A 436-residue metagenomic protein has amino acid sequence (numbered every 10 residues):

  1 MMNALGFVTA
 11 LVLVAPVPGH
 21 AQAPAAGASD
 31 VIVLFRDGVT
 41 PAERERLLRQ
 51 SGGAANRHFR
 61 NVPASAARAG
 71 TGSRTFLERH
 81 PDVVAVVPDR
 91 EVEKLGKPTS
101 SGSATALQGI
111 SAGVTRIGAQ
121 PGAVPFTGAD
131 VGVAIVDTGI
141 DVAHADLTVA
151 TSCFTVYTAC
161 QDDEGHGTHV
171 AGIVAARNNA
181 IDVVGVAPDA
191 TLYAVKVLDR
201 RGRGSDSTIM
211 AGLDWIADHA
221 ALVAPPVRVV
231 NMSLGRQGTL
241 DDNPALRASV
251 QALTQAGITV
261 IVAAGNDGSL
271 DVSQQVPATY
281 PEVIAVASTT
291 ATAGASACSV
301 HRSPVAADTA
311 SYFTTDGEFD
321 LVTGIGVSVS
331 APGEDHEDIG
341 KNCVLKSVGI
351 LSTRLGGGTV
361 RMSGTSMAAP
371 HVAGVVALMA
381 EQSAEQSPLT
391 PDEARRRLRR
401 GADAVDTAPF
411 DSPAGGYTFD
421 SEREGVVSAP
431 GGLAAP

Functional and structural regions predicted by a protein language model:
N3-P16: Bacterial N-terminal signal peptides
A21-P98: Inhibitory N-terminal propeptides of secreted protease zymogens
V31-V33, A66, A85-V87, G132-V136 (+8 more regions): Structural recognition of the beta-strand scaffold that forms the well-ordered cores of secreted hydrolase catalytic
Q50-S51, A55-N56, E78-G132, A145-D146 (+3 more regions): Protease zymogen maturation seam
N56-H58, D146, A187, A194 (+6 more regions): C-terminal subdomain of the subtilisin-like protease fold in secreted/lumenal serine endopeptidases
S103-T191, T208-A211, W215-V229, S233 (+4 more regions): Active-site core segment of subtilase-fold serine proteases
D137, I258, A278-A377: Extracellular S/T/G-rich loop segment that most often corresponds to the catalytic His/Ser-adjacent loop
A171-V174, Y193-D199, R228-V230, P332-Y417: Hydrolase catalytic cores
